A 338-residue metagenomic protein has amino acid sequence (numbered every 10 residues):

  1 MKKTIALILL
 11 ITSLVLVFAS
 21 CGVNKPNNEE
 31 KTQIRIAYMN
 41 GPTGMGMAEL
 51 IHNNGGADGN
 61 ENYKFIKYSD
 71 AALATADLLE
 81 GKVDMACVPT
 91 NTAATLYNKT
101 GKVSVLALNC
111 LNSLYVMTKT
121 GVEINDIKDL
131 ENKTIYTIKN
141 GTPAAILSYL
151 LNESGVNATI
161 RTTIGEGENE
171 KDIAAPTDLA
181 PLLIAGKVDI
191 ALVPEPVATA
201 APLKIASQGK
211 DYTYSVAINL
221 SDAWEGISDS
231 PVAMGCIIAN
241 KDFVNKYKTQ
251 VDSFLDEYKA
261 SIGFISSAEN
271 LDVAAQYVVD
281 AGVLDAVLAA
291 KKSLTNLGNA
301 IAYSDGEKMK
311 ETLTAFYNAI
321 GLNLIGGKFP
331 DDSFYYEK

Functional and structural regions predicted by a protein language model:
M1-I11: Positively charged n-region of N-terminal signal peptides that target proteins for export
V17-S20: C-terminal motif of bacterial Sec signal peptides marking the signal peptidase cleavage site
G22-N24: Bacterial signal peptide processing site
N27-D172, D189-E195, S215-I218: Short, glycine-/small- and polar/acidic-enriched structural segments that line small-molecule recognition paths
H52-E61, N132, D222-S230, N299-M309: Short, solvent-exposed loop/beta-turn-alpha elements that line the ligand-binding surface or hinge of extracytoplasmic
T90-T92, N169-Y277: Pocket-lining segment of extracytoplasmic ligand-binding domains
V244-L322: Secondary-structure end/capping motifs
L313-K338: Conserved C-terminal helix/tail region of periplasmic/extracytoplasmic solute-binding proteins
